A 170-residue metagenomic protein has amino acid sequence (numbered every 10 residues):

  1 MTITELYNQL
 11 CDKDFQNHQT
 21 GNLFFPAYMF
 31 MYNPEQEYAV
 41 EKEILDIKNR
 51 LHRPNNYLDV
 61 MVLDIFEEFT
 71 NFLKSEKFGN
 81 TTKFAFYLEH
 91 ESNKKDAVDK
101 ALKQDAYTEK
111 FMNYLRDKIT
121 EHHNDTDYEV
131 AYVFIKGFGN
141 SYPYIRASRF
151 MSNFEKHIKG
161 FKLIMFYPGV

Functional and structural regions predicted by a protein language model:
M1-N55, V60: Glycine-rich P-loop/Walker A and Walker A-like loops and their local beta1-loop-alpha1 context in P-loop NTPases
P26-M29, Y132, K162-I164: Residue-level preference for the first positions of well-ordered beta-strands
P34, I65-F69, F166-V170: Short beta-alpha junction loops
E35-A39, E68-T70, L102-T108, F138-P143: Short acidic, S/G/P-rich loop/turn micro-motifs used as interaction or catalytic elements
Y38-L45, N71-E76, Y142-R149: A short acidic (Asp/Glu
V60-E109: Long, charge-dense
K95-T126, Y132-V133: Internal catalytic-core helix/loop-beta-alpha segment that presents or stabilizes conserved functional determinants
Y142-V170: Glycine-rich, aromatic-bearing surface loops/beta-hairpins
